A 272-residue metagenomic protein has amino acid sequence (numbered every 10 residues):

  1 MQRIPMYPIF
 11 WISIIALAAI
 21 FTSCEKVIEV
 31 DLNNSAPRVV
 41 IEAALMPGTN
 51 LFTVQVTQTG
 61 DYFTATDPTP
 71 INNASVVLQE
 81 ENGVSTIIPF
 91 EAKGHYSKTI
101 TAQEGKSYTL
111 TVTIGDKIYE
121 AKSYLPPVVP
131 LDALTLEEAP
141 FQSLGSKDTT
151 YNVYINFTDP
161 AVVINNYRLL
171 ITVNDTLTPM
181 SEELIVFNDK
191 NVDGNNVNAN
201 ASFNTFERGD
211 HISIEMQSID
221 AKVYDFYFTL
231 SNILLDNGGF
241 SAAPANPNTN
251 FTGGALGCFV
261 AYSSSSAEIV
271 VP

Functional and structural regions predicted by a protein language model:
Q2-W11: Bacterial N-terminal signal peptides that target proteins for export
I20-S23: C-terminal motif of bacterial Sec signal peptides marking the signal peptidase cleavage site
E25-P272: A sequence/structural signal for flexible, mid-protein segments enriched in small/helix-disrupting residues
